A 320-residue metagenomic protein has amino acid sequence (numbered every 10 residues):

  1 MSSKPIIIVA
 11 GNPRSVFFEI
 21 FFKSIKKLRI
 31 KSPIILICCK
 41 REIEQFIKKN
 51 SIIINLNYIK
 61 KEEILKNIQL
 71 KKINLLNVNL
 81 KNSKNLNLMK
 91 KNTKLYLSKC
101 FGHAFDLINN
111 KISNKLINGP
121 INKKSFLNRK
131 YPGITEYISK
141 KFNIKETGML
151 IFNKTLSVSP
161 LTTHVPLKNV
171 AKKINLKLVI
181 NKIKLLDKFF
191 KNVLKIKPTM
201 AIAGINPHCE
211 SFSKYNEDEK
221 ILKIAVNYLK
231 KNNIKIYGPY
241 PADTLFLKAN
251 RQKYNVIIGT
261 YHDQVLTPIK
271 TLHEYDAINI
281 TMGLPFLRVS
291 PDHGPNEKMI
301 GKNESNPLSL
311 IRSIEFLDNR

Functional and structural regions predicted by a protein language model:
M1-R320: Anion-binding alpha/beta catalytic cores of soluble intermediary-metabolism enzymes, centered on
